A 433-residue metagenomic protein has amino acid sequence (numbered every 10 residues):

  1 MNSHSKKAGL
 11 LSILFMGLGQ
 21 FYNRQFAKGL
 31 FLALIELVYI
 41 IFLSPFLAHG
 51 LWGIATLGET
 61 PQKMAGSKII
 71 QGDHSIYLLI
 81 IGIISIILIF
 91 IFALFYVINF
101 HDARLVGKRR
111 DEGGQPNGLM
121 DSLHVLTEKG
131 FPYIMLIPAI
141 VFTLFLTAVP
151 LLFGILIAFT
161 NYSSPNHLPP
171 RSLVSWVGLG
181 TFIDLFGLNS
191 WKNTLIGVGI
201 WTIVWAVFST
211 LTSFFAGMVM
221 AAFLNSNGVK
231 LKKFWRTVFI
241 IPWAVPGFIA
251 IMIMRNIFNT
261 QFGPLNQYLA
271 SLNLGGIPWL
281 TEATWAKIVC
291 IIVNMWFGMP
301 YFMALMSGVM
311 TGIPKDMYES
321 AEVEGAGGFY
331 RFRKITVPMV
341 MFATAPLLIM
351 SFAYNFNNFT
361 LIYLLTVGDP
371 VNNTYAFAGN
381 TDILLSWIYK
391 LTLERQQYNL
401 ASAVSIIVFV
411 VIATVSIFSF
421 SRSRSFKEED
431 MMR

Functional and structural regions predicted by a protein language model:
M1-S5: Short, amphipathic, aromatic/basic-enriched membrane-interface segments that mark the entry/exit of transmembrane
K6-A8, S12-Y22, F26-G29, A33-I41 (+4 more regions): N-terminal signal-anchor/first transmembrane alpha helix
F31-L32, E36-S44, A48-K68, M339: A compact, surface-exposed functional segment
S44-A55, F131-R433: A structural signal for multi-pass alpha-helical bundles of membrane permease subunits that mediate small-molecule
L57, Q115-L119, I313-P314: Helix-loop-helix
T60-I87, G187-I200, W279, A283: Membrane-interface segments at the starts/ends of alpha-helical transmembrane spans
